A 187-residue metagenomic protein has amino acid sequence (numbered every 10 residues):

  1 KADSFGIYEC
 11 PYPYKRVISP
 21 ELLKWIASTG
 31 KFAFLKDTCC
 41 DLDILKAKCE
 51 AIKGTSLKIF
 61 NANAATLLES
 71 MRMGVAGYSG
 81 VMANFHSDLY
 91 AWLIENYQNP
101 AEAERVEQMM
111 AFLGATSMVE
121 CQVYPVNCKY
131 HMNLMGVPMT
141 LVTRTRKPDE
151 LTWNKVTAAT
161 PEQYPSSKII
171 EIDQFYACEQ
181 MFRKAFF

Functional and structural regions predicted by a protein language model:
K1-K15, I170-D173, R183: Active-site beta->alpha loop and helix N-cap motifs at the rims of alpha/beta catalytic domains
D3, C10-Y124: Catalytic alpha/beta core domains of metabolic enzymes, predominantly
L68-F187: Structured C-terminal cap/extension of enzyme domains
